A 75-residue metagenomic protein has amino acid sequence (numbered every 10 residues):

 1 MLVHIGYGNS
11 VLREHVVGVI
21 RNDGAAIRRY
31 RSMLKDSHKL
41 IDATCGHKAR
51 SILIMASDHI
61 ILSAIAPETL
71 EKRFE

Functional and structural regions predicted by a protein language model:
M1-V11: Short aromatic-glycine motifs in intrinsically disordered, low-complexity regions
V11-E14, I54-A56: Short glycine-enriched loop/turn motifs at secondary-structure junctions
R13-R21: Phosphoinositide-dependent membrane-docking surfaces
I20-G24, A64: Ordered, soluble secondary-structure elements with a strong preference for glycine-centered loop motifs and nearby
A26-H38, D42: Compact, glycine-rich, soluble single-domain proteins
C45-R50: A short, compositionally biased
S51-E75: C-terminal structural segments of small proteins and small subunits
